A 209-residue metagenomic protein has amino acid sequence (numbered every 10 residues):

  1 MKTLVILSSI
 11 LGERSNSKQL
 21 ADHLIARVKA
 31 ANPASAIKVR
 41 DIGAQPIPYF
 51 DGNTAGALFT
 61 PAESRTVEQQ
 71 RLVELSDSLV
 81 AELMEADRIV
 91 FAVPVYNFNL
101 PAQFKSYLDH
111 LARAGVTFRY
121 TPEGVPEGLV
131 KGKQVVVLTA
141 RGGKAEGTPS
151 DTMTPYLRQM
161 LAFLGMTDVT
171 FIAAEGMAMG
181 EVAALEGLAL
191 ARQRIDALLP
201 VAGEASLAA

Functional and structural regions predicted by a protein language model:
M1-V93, N99-D109, R113, Q193-A209: N-terminal beta1-alpha1-beta2 submodule of the flavodoxin-like/Rossmannoid cofactor-binding fold
L4, K38-R40, V136-L138, T170-I172: Hydrophobic/aromatic beta-strand patches that form the interior of the parallel beta-sheet core in alpha/beta enzyme
S8, A140, A174: Cofactor-binding loop segments of dinucleotide-utilizing enzymes, especially the Rossmann-like FAD- and NAD(P)+-binding
I10-G12, G142-A145, A178: Short histidine/acidic/glycine/proline-rich micro-motifs that form metal- and phosphate-coordinating active-site loops
V93-P94, T139: Glycine-rich, N-terminal phosphate-binding loop of Rossmann-like dinucleotide-binding domains
A114-R119, T167-D168: Short, structured loop/turn "capping" segments at alpha-beta junctions
R119-L164: Short, glycine-/small-residue-rich phosphate/pyrophosphate-handling segment
G147-A209: Glycine-rich phosphate/pyrophosphate-binding loop and the adjoining helix
